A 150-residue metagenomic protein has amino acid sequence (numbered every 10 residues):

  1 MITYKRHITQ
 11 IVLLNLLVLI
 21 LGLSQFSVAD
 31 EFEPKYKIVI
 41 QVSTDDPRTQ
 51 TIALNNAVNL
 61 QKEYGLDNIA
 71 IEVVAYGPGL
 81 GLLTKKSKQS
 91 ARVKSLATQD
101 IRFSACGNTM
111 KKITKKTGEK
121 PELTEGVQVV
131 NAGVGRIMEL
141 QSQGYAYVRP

Functional and structural regions predicted by a protein language model:
I2, I20, A29-D30: N-terminal charge/polar-biased segments
I2-L14: Bacterial N-terminal signal peptides that target proteins for export
Y4-H7, G22, I38: Intrinsic low-complexity/disordered segments
I11-S24: Bacterial N-terminal signal peptides
S27-P150: Secreted/extracellular ectodomain signature
